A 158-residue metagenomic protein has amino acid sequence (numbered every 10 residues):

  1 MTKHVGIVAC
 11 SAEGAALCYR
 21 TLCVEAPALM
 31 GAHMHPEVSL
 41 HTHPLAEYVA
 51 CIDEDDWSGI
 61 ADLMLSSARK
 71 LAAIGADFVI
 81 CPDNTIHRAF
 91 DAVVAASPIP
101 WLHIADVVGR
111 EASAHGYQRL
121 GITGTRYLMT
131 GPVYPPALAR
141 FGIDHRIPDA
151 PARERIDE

Functional and structural regions predicted by a protein language model:
M1-E158: Non-catalytic structural scaffold of enzyme domains
